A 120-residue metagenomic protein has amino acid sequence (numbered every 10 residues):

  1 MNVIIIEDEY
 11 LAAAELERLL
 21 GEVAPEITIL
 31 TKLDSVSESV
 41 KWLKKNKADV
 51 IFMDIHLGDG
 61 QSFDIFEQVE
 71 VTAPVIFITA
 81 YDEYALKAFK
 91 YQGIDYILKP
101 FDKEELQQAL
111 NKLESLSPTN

Functional and structural regions predicted by a protein language model:
M1-V3: Extreme N-terminal starter segment of soluble prokaryotic enzymes
E7: Conserved acidic carboxylate
Y10-A14, A85: Charged phosphotransfer/docking patches of two-component systems
A14-E22: Charged docking surfaces used in two-component/phosphorelay signaling
E17, K32-V50: Acidic, metal-coordinating helix/loop segments flanking the phosphotransfer/catalytic sites of two-component signaling
A24-L30: A generic structural motif
D49-N120: CheY-like receiver
